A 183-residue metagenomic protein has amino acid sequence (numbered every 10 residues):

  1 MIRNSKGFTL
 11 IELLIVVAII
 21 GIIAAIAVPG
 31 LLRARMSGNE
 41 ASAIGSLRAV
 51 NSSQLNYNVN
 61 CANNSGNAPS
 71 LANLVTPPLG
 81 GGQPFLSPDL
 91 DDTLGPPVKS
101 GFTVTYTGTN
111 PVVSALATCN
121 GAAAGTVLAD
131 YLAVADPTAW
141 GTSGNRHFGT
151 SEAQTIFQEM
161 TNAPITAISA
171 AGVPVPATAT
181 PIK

Functional and structural regions predicted by a protein language model:
R3-L31: N-terminal single-pass transmembrane signal-anchor helix
A25, E40, N56: Functionally critical, cavity-lining and gating residues within the transmembrane helices of 12-TM secondary
G30-L47: Aliphatic-rich helix starts adjacent to a transmembrane/signal segment
A49-R146, T150-A153, M160, V175-K183: Extracellular/periplasmic head regions of type IV pilus-like filament subunits
A163-T166: A short acidic/small-residue loop/turn micro-motif
